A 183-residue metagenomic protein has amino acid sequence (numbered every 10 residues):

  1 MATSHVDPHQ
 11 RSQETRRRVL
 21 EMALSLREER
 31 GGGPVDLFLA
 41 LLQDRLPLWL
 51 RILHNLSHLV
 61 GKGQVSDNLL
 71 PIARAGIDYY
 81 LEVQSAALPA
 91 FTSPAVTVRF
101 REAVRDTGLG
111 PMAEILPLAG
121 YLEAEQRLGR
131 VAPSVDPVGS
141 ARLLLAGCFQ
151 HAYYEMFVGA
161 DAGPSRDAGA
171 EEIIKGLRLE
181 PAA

Functional and structural regions predicted by a protein language model:
M1-R30, D36: Basic, helix-initiating cap at the start of DNA-binding domains
H9, R16, V35, L39 (+7 more regions): Short, structured helix-loop boundary elements
T15, P34, L41-R45, G76 (+2 more regions): Hydrophobic/aromatic residues within well-ordered alpha-helical segments
E21, L39, S66-P89, V138 (+3 more regions): Amphipathic alpha-helical segments that line or abut small-molecule/effector binding pockets and mediate allosteric
E21, L41-I72: Amphipathic alpha-helical linker/stalk segments
D44-L48, I72-Y79, V83, P94 (+4 more regions): Phosphate/oxyanion-binding loops and surfaces in catalytic or ligand/nucleic-acid-binding neighborhoods
G63, D67, D78-A90, V98-L128 (+1 more regions): Amphipathic alpha-helical packing segments from all-alpha helical-bundle domains
M112-I115, Q126-I173: Hydrophobic/aromatic-rich alpha-helical bundle segments in the mid-to-C-terminal region
